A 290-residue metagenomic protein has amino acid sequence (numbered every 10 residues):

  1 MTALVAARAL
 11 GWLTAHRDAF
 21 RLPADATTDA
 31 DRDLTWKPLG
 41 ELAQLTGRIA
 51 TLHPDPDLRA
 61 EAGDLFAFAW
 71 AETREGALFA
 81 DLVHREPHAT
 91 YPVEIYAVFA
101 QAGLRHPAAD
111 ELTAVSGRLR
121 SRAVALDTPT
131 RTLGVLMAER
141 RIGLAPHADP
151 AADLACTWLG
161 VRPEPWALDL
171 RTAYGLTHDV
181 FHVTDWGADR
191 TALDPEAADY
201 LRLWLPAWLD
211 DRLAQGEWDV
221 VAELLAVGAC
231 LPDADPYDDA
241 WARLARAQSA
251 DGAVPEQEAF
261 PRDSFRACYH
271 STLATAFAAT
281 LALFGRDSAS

Functional and structural regions predicted by a protein language model:
M1-D55, Q101, A114-R120, T157-L159 (+1 more regions): Terminal, non-catalytic domain-edge segments
L4, G40-Q44, R59-E72: Sequence termini and other peripheral, non-core segments
L42-L45, V135-L136, V180-H182, L224 (+1 more regions): Short beta-strand elements that form the blades of beta-propeller/WD-repeat-like and other beta-sheet-rich scaffold
H53-G63, L193-D194, A242: HEAT/armadillo-like alpha-solenoid scaffolds in large eukaryotic assembly and transport factors
W70-D219, A229-L231, W241: Eukaryote-skewed repeat-based solenoidal scaffolds used as protein-protein interaction platforms, primarily
Q215-L225, F265-A274: Amphipathic alpha-helical protein-interaction segments enriched in hydrophobic
